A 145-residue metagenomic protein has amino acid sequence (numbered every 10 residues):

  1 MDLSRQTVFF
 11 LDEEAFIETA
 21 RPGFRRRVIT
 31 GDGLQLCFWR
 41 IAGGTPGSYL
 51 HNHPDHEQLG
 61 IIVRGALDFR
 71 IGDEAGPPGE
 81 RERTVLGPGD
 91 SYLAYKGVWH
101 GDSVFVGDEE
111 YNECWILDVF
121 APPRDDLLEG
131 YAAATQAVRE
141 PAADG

Functional and structural regions predicted by a protein language model:
M1-C37, Y49, G130-G145: A short, N-terminal "cap"/entry segment at the start of jelly-roll beta-barrel domains of the cupin/DSBH fold
T19-A20, R27-V28, R40, G47-P54 (+3 more regions): Short histidine-centered beta-strand/loop micro-motifs that create catalytic or ligand/metal-coordination sites
F24, T30-L34, G44-I62, G79-E80: A short beta-loop-beta micro-motif enriched in histidine and acidic residues
L34-Q35, A42-P46, R64-L67, P122 (+1 more regions): Short, charged/polar surface micro-motifs in flexible loops or helix N-caps
F38, L93, E109-L128: A short hydrophobic beta-strand segment most commonly corresponding to one strand of the jelly-roll/cupin
R40-I41, N52-F69, D73, V119: Short, conserved beta-strand element in jelly-roll/cupin
P46-G47, D68, D90-Y92, K96-G107: Histidine-centered metal-chelating micro-motifs
E74-G97: Short acidic-glycine-tyrosine-enriched beta hairpin
